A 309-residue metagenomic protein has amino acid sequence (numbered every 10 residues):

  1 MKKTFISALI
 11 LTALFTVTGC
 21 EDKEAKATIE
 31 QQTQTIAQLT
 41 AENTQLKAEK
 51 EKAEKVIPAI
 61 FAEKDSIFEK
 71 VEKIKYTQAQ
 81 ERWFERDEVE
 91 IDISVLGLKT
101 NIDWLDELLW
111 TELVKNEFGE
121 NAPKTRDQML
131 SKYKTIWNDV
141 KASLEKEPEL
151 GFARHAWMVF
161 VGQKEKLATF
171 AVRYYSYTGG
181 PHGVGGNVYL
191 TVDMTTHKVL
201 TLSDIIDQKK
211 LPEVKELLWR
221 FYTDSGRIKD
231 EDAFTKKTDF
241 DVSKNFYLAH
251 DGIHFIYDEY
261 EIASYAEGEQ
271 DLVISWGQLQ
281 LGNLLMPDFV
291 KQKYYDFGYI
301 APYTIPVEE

Functional and structural regions predicted by a protein language model:
M1-T4: Positively charged n-region of N-terminal signal peptides that target proteins for export
I6-L11: Sec-dependent N-terminal signal peptides
T16-G19: C-terminal motif of bacterial Sec signal peptides marking the signal peptidase cleavage site
E21-E309: Compositionally biased intrinsically disordered regions enriched in Thr/Gly
